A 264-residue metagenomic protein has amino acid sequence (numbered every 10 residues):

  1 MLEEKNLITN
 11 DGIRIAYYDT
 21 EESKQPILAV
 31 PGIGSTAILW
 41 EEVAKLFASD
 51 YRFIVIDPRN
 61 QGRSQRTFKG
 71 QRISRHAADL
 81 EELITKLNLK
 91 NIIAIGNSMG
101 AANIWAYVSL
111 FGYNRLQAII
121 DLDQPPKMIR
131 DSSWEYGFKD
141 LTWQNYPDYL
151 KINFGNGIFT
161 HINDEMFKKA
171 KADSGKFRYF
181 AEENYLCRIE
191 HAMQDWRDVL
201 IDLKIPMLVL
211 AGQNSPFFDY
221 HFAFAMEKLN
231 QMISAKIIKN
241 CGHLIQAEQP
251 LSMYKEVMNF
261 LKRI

Functional and structural regions predicted by a protein language model:
M1-I27, S49-Y51, K90, M258-I264: Alpha/beta-hydrolase fold catalytic core
I13-R66: Conserved HGGG/HGGXW glycine-rich cap/lid loop of the alpha/beta-hydrolase fold
R75-I92: Conserved acidic catalytic loop of the alpha/beta-hydrolase fold
G96, G100, I104: Gly/Ala-rich beta-loop-alpha elbow adjacent to hydrolase catalytic centers
W105-L110, R115-P147: Flexible "cap/lid" loop of the alpha/beta hydrolase fold
R130-G137, Q144-D202: Conserved alpha/beta-hydrolase catalytic His-Asp/Glu region
M207-C241: Conserved loop-alpha-helix segment in the C-terminal half of the alpha/beta-hydrolase fold that carries the catalytic
M232-I264: Catalytic active-site module of serine/aspartate enzymes centered on a nucleophile-bearing elbow/loop
